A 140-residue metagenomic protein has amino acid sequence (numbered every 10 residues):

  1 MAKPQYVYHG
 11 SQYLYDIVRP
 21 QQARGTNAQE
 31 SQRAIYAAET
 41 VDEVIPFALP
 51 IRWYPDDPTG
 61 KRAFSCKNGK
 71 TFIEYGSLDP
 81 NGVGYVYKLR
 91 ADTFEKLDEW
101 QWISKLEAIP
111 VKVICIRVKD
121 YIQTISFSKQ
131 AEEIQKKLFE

Functional and structural regions predicted by a protein language model:
M1-K3, S31-R33, I45-E140: Conserved NAD+-utilizing ADP-ribose enzyme module
M1-Q32, L49-P50: ADP-ribose/NAD+-binding catalytic cleft of ART/PARP-like enzymes
H9, Y36, Y87: Histidine-centered active-site/metal-ligand motif
T40: Short, conserved phosphate/pyrophosphate- and ester-handling motifs at nucleotide-, phospho-/glycolipid
